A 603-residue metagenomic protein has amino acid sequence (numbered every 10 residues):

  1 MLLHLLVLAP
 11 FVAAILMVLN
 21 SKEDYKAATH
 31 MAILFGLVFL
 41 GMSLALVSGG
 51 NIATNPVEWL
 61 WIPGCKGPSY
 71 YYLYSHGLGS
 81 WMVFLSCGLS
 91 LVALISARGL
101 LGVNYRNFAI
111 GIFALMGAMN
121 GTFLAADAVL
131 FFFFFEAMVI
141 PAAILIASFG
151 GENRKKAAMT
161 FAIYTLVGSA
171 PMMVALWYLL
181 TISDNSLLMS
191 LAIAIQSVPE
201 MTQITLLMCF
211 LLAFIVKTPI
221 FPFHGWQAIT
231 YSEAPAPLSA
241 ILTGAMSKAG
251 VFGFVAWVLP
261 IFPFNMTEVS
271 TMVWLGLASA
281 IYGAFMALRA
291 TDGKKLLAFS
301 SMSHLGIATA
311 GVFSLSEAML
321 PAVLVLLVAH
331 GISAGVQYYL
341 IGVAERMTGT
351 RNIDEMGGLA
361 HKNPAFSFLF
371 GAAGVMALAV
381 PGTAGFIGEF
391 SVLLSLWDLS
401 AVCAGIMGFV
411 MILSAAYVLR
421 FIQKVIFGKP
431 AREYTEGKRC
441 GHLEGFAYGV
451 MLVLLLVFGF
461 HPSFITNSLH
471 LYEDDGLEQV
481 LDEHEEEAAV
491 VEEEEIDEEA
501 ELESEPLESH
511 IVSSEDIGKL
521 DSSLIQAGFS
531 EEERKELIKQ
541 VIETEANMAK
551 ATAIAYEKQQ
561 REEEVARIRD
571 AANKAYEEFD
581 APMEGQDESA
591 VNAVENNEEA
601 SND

Functional and structural regions predicted by a protein language model:
M1-A9, G77-S86, V129-M138, I204-F214 (+2 more regions): Structural signature of hydrophobic alpha-helical transmembrane segments
M1-H4, A14-I110, S190-I193, E498 (+2 more regions): Transmembrane helix-loop-helix hairpins at membrane boundaries of multipass inner-membrane proteins
L2, E23-Y25, I110-A114, A118-T202 (+2 more regions): Alpha-helical multi-pass transmembrane bundles of energy-transducing inner-membrane proteins
P10, A32, S86, I112 (+8 more regions): Residue-level recognition of transmembrane alpha-helices in multi-pass small-molecule transporters/permeases
A14-E23, L91-G102, I144-N153, T218-S232 (+2 more regions): C-terminal ends of transmembrane helices
G50-Y70, T160, S169-H224, V258 (+7 more regions): Juxtamembrane/interfacial segments at transmembrane-helix boundaries in multi-pass membrane proteins
F221, A334-L340, C403-G437: Predominantly late transmembrane helices and immediately cytosolic-facing juxtamembrane segments
F464-D603: Low-complexity, proline/glycine-enriched hydrophobic segments characteristic of transmembrane helices
